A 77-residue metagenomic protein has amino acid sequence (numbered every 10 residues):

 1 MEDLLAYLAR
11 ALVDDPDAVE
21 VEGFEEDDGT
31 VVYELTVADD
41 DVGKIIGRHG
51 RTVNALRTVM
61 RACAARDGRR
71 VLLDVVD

Functional and structural regions predicted by a protein language model:
M1-V42, T52-D77: RNA-contacting regions in translation and RNA-metabolism proteins, encompassing KH/S1 modules where present
I46-G50: Glycine-centered tight-turn and secondary-structure capping sites
